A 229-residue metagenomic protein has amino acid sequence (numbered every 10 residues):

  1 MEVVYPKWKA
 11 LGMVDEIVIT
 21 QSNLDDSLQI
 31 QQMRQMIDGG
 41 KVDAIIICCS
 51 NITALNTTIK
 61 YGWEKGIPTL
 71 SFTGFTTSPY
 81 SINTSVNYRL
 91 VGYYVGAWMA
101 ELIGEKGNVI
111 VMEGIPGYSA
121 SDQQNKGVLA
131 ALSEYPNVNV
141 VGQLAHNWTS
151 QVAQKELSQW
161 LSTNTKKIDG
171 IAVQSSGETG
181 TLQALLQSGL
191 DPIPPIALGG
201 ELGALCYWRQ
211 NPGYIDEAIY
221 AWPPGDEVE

Functional and structural regions predicted by a protein language model:
M1-E229: A residue-level marker of the well-folded mature domains of exported/periplasmic proteins
